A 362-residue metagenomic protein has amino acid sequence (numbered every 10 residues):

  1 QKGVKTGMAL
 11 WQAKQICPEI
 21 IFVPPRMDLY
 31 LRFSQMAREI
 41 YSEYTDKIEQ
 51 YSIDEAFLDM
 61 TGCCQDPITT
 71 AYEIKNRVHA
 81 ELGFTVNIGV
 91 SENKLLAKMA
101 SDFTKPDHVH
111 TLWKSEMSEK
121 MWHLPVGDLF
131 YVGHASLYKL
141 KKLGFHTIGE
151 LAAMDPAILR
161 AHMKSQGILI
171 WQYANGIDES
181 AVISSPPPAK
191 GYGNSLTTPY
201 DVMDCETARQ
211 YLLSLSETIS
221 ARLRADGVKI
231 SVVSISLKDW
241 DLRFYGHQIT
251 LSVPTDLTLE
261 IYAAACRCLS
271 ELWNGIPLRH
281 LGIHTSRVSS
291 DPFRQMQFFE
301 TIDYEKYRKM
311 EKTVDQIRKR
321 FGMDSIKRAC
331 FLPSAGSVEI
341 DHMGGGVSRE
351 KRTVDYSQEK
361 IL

Functional and structural regions predicted by a protein language model:
Q1-Q172, V182, A221, Y304-L362: Gly/Gly-Pro- and Ser/Thr-rich, intrinsically disordered tail segments characteristic of DNA damage-repair and tolerance
V23, D59, W171, S236 (+4 more regions): Residues in well-ordered beta-strands of folded domains
R26, G62, L196, D239-D241 (+3 more regions): A broadly conserved detector of short glycine/acidic/proline-rich loop/turn motifs that flank catalytic sites and bind
A56-T61, G246-I249, R294-E300: Short, hydrophobic beta-strand segments
K94-L95, A174-G176, K229-W240, L278-S289 (+1 more regions): A glycine-rich phosphate-binding loop feature that marks nucleotide/adenosyl-phosphate handling sites
Y138-L278, S357, L362: DNA-contacting surface of Y-family translesion DNA polymerases
E260, C266-R320: C-terminal hydrophobic structural anchor segments that stabilize assembly/packing rather than catalytic chemistry
